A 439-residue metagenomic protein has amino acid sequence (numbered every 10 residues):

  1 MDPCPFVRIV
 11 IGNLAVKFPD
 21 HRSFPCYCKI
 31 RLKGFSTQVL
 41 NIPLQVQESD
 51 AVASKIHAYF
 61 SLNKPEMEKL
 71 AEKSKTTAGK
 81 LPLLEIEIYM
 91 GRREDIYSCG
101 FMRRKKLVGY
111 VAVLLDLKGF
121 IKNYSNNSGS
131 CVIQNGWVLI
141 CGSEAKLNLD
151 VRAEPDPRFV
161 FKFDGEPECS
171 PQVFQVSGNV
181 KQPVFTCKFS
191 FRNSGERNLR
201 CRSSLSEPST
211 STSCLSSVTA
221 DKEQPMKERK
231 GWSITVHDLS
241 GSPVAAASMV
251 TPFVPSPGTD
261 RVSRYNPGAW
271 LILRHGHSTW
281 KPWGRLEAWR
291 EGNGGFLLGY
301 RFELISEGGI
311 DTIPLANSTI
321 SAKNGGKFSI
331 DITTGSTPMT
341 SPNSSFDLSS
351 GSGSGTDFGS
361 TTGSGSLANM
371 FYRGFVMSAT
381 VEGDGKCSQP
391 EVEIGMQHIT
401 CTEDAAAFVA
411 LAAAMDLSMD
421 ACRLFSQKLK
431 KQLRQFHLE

Functional and structural regions predicted by a protein language model:
M1, S98-H237, S242-E439: Peripheral membrane interaction modules
M1-D2, P19, I30-K64, G100-K106 (+2 more regions): WD40-like beta-propeller blades
P3-V7, R22-C26, S54-I56, K80-L84 (+3 more regions): Residues at beta-strand starts and edge strands
P5, I11-D50, G178-F189, R229-K230 (+2 more regions): Calcium-regulated, polybasic anionic-phospholipid
R8-A15, R31, N41-K55, Y59-E68 (+4 more regions): Beta-strand-dominated lipid-handling architectures at cellular/organellar boundaries
A15-H21, C28, L44-A51, P65-A78 (+5 more regions): Beta-strand elements of modular eukaryotic interaction domains
C28-I30, K55-V113, L286: Eukaryotic beta-sheet cores, primarily in C2 and C2-like/PH beta-sandwich modules
A51-K73, P171-G178, V184-F189: Exposed aromatic-hydrophobic patches
